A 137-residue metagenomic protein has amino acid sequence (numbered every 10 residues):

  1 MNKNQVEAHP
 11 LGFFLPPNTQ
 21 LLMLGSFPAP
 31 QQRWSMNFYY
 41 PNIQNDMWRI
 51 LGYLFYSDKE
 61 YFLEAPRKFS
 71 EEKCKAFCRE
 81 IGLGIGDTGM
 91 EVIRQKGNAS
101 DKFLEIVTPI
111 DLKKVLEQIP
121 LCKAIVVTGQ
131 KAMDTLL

Functional and structural regions predicted by a protein language model:
M1-P16, G89-L137: Glycine/proline-rich loop-helix segments at beta-alpha junctions forming the active-site rim of enzyme cores
M1-Y53, S57, Q118: Active-site and ligand/interface coordination hotspots across diverse enzymes and nucleic-acid-associated assemblies
L22, G84-G86, V126: Hydrophobic/aromatic beta-strand patches that form the interior of the parallel beta-sheet core in alpha/beta enzyme
S26, L83, Q130: Gly/Ser/Thr-rich helix-start
M36-L104: Short, surface-exposed acidic-centric catalytic microdomains
